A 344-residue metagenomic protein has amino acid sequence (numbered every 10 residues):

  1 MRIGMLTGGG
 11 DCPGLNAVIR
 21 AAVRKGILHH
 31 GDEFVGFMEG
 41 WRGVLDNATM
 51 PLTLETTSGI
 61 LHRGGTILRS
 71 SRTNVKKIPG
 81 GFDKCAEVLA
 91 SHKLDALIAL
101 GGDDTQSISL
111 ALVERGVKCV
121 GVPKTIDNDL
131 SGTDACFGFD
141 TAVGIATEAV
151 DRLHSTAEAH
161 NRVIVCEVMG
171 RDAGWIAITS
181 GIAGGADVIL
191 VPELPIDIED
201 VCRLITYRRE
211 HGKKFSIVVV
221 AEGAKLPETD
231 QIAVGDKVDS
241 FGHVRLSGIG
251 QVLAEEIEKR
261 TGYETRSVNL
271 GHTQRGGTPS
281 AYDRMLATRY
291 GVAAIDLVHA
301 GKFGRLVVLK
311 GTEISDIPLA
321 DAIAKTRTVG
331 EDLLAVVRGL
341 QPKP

Functional and structural regions predicted by a protein language model:
M1-L45: N-terminal phosphate-binding or glycine-rich loops at protein starts, especially the Walker A/P-loop of NTPases
G8-D11, F37-G43, R72-T73, G102-T105 (+6 more regions): Short, ordered loop/turn segments at secondary-structure junctions
D11-A22, V44-L45, P79-G80, L94-L110 (+6 more regions): Short glycine/serine/threonine-rich phosphate/pyrophosphate-binding segments that cradle anionic phosphate groups
V44-A99, D104-T105, F137-E148, P344: Glycine-rich oxoanion-binding loops at beta->alpha junctions
A96-G101, S109-A111, K118, F139-A157 (+1 more regions): Accessory alpha-helical/coil subdomains and C-terminal extensions that flank or cap enzyme catalytic cores
G235-S247, T273-G291, I295-H299, G339: Catalytic, metal-anchored helix/loop core of enzyme active sites in primary metabolism
V252, R305-P344: Phosphate-binding loop/pocket of nucleotide- and phosphate-handling active sites
